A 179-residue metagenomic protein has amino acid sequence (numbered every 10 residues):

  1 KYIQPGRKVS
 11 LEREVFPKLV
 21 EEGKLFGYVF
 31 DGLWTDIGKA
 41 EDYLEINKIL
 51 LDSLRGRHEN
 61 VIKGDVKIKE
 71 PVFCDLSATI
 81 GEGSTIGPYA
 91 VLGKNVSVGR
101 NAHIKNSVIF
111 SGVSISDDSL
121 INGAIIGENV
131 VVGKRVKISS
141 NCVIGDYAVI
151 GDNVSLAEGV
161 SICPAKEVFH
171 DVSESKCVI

Functional and structural regions predicted by a protein language model:
K1-G56: Catalytic-core segments of class I nucleotidyltransferases/pyrophosphorylases that form NMP-activated intermediates
G27-F30, H58-E59, V108, I162: Cytosolic beta-strand hydrophobic patch enriched in CBS
L50-L76: Long, charged amphipathic helices and adjacent flexible linkers at domain junctions
I80, I86, N95, G145-G151: Tandem repeat scaffolds
R100-I179: Glycine-rich hexapeptide-repeat left-handed beta-helix
